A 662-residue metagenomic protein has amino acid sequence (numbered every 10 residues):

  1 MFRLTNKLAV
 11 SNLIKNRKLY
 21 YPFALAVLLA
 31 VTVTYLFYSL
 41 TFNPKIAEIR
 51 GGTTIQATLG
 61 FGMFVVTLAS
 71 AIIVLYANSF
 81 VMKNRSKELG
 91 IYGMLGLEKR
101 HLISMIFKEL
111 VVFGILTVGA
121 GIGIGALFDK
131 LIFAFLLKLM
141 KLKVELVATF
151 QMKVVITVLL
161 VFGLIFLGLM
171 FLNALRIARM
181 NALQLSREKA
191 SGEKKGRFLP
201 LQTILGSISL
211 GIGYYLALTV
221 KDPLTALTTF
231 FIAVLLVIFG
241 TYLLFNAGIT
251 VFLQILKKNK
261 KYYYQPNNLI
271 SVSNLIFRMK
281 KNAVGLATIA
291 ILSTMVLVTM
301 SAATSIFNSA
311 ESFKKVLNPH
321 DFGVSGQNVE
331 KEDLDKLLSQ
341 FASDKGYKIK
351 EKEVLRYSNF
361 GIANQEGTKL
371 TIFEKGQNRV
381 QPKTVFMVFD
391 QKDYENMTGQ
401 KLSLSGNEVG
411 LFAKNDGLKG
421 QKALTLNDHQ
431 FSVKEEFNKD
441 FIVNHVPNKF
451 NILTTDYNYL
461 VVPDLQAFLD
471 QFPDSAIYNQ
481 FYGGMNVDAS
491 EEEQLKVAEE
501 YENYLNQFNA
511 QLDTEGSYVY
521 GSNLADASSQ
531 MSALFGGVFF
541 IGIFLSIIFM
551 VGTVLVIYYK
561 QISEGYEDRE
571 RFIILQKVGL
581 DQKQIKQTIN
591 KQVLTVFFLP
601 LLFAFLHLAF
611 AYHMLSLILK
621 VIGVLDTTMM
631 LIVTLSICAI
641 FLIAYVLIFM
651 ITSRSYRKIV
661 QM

Functional and structural regions predicted by a protein language model:
M1-V31, K195-P200, S209, L244-S293 (+1 more regions): N-terminal Sec/SRP start-transfer signal
R3-K7, R179-E193, Y566-E570, R657-M662: Short cytosolic juxtamembrane segments of multi-pass membrane proteins
S11, K15, N84-M94, R187-E188 (+6 more regions): Short amphipathic alpha-helical coupling elements at transmembrane boundaries
K18-P44, T54-G90, L110-I124, I204-I208 (+5 more regions): Hydrophobic alpha-helical transmembrane segments of multi-pass inner-membrane transport and secretion
S39-T53, I122-V154, I212-T228, L599-M662: Short helix-loop junctions at transmembrane helix boundaries
V112-L256: Hydrophobic alpha-helical segments
F313, H320-S325, K331-V551: Basic-flanked hydrophobic alpha-helices used for secretion and membrane insertion
